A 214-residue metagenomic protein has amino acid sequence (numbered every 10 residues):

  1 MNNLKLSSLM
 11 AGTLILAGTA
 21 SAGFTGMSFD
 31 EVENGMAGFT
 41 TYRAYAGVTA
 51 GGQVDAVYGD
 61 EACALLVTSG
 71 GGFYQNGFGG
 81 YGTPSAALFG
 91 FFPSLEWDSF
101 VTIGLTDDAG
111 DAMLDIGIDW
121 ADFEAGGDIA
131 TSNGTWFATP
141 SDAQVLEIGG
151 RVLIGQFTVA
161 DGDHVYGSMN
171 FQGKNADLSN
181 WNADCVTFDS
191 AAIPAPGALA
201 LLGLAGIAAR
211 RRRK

Functional and structural regions predicted by a protein language model:
M1-L9: Bacterial N-terminal signal peptides that target proteins for export
K5, G155, D163, G206 (+1 more regions): Functionally constrained cores in energy, signaling, and assembly domains
S8, A143, L204-A205: Residues at structural and domain junctions
M10-I15: Hydrophobic helical h-region of N-terminal Sec-dependent signal peptides in bacterial secretory/periplasmic proteins
A17-T19: N-terminal signal peptide c-region/cleavage motif recognized by signal peptidases
G23-A192: Non-catalytic macromolecular-recognition regions in eukaryotic signaling proteins
I193-R210: A short, hydrophobic C-terminal helix/tail in secreted or cell-surface proteins
R213-K214: Membrane-interface capping segments at transmembrane-helix boundaries
